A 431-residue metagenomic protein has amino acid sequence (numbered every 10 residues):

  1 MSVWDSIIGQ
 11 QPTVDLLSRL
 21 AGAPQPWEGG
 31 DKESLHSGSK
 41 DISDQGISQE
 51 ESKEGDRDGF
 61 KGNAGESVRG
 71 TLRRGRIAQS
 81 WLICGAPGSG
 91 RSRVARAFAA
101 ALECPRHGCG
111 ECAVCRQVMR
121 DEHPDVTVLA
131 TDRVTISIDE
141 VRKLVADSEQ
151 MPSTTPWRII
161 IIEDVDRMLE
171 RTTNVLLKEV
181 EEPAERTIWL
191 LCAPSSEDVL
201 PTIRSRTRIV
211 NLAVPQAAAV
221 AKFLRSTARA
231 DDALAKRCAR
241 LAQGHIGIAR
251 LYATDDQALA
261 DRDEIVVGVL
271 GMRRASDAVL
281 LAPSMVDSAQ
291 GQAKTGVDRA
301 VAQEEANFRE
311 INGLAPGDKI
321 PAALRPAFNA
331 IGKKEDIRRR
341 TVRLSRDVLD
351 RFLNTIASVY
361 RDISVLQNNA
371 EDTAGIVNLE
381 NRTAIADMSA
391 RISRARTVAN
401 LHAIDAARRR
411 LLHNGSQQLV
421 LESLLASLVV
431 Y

Functional and structural regions predicted by a protein language model:
M1-D41, G46, E51-A100, Q117 (+3 more regions): Charged, glycine-rich active-site and insertion segments that engage polyanionic ligands
S18-L20, S67-T71, I138-I159, R167 (+2 more regions): Conserved alpha-helical scaffold flanking the Walker A/P-loop in AAA+ ATPase domains
A99-G110, A184: Post-Walker A helix-loop "phosphate-sensing" segment adjacent to the P-loop in P-loop NTPases
G108-S137, D198-V199: AAA+/P-loop NTPase substrate/partner-engagement loops
E149, N174-L191, P201: Conserved catalytic/switch belt of AAA+ P-loop NTPases
I161-E163, I188-A193: Structural recognition of the conserved hydrophobic beta-strand(s) that form the central parallel beta-sheet of P-loop
D164-M168, S196: Conserved Walker B
